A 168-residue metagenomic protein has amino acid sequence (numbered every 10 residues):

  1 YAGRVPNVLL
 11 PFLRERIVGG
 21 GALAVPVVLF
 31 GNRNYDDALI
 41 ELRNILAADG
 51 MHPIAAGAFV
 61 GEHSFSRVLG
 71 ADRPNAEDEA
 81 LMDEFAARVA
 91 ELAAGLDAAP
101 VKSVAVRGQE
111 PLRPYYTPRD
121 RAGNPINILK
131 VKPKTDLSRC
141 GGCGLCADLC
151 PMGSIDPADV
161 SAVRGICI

Functional and structural regions predicted by a protein language model:
Y1-I126: FMN-binding flavodoxin-like domain, especially the glycine-rich phosphate-binding loop
R16, A24-P26, P53, P133-T135 (+2 more regions): Functionally constrained cores in energy, signaling, and assembly domains
F30, G70, L137-S138, G165: Conserved short-loop catalytic and cofactor-binding motifs
R73-E77, K134-G141: A short glycine-/small-residue-rich loop at the edge of a beta-strand within enzyme catalytic domains
N124-K134: Short, charged alpha-helical interaction segments and adjacent helix-coil junctions
T135, G141-I168: Iron-sulfur cluster-binding cysteine motifs and their immediate structural context in ferredoxin-like electron-transfer
